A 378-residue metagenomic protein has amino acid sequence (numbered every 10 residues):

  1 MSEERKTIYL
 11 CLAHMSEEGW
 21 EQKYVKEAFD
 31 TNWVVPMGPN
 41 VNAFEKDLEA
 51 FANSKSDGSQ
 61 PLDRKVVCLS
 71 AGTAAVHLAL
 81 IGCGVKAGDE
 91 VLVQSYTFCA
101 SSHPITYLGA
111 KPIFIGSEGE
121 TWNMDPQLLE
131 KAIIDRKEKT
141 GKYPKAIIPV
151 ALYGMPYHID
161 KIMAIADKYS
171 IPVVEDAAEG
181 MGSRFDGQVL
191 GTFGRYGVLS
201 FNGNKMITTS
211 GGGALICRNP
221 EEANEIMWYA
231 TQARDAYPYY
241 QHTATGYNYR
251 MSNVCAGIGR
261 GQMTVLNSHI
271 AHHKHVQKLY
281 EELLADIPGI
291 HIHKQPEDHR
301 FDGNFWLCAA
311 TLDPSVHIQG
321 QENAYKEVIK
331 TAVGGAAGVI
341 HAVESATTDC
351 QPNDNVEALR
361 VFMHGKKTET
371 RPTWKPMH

Functional and structural regions predicted by a protein language model:
M1-G82, K86, D167: Conserved PLP-binding active-site segment in aminotransferase class I/II-type PLP enzymes
P39-K46, S54, Q60-D63, Q127 (+8 more regions): PLP-dependent aminotransferase class I/II
V67, L92, I113, V173-V174 (+2 more regions): Structural detector of well-ordered beta-strand residues that form the stable sheet scaffold of enzyme domains
H77-K131, D135: Conserved PLP-anchoring active-site segment centered on the Schiff-base-forming lysine
H103-I105, I165, V254: Hydrophobic/aromatic ligand-binding patch that stacks against planar heteroaromatic rings of cofactors or nucleotides
S117, G203, T231: Short, conserved catalytic or interaction motifs in soluble domains
E120-T209, A214-I216, E221: Active-site phosphate-binding strand-loop segment of PLP-dependent enzymes
